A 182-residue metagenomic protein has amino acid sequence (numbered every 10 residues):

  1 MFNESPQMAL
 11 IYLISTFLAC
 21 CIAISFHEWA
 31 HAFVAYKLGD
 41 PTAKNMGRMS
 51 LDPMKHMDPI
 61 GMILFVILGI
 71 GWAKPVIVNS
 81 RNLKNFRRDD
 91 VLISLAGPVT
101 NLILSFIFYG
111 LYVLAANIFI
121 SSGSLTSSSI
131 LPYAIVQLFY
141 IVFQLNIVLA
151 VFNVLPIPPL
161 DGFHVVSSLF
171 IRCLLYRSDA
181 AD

Functional and structural regions predicted by a protein language model:
M1-L10: Short, strongly hydrophobic alpha-helical membrane anchors
A9-S25, I135-A150: Membrane-embedded alpha-helical segments that form the functional core of polytopic membrane enzymes, especially those
Y12-R81: Small-residue-rich helix-interface/hinge motifs
S25, W29-V34, V99, I103 (+3 more regions): Active-site His/Glu-centered metal-binding helix of metallohydrolases
A30, L64, W72, I107-A115 (+1 more regions): Alpha-helical membrane-inserting segments
G71-S80, F119-I120, A150-L174: Juxtamembrane/interfacial segments flanking transmembrane helices
F86-G110: Ordered, amphipathic secondary-structure segments that act as subunit-interaction surfaces in large macromolecular
Y176-D182: Conserved small/polar residues in nucleotide/adenosyl-binding loops
